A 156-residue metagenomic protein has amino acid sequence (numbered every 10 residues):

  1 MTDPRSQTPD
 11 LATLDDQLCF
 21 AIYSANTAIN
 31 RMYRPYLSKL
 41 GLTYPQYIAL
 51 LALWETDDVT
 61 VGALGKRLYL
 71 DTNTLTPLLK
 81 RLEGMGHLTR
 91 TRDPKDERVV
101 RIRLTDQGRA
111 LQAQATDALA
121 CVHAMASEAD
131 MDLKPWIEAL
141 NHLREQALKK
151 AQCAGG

Functional and structural regions predicted by a protein language model:
M1-D10, A113-T116, E128-G156: C-terminal regulatory/oligomerization modules of transcriptional regulators
M1-L40, K134-P135: N-terminal leader segment of winged-helix/HTH proteins
N30, D58, K80-E138: Charged, amphipathic alpha-helical coiled-coil/dimerization segments
G41, D57-D58, Y69: Central "turn" residue of the DNA-binding helix-turn-helix
A49-L50: Short alpha-helical "packing" element that flanks the helix-turn-helix/winged-helix DNA-binding module
V61: Helix-turn-helix DNA-binding elements, focusing on the entry/boundary residues of the two helices that contact DNA
G65: The alpha-helix within a helix-turn-helix
